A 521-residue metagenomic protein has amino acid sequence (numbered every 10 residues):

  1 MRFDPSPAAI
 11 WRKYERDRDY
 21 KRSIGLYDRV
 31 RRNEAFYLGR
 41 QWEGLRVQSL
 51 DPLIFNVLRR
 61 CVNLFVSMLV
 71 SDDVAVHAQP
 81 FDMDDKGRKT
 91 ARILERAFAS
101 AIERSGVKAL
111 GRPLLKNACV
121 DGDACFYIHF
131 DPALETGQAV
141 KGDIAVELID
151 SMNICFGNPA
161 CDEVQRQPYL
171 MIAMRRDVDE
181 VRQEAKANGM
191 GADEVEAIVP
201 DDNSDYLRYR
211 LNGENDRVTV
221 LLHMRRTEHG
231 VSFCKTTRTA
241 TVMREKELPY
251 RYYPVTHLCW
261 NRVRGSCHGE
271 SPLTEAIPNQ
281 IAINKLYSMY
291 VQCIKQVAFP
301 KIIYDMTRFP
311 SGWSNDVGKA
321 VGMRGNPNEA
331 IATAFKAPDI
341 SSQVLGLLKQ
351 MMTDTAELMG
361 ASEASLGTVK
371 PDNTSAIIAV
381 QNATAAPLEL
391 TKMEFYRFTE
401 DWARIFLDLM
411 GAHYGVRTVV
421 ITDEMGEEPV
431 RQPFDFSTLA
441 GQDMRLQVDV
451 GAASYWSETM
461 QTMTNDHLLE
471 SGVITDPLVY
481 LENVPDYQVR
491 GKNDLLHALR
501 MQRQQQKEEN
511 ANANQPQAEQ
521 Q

Functional and structural regions predicted by a protein language model:
M1-G230, C234-R238, A298, D305 (+3 more regions): Extended, helix-rich architectural segments
M1-L45, F126, P132-T136, I283-Q521: C-terminal anchoring/interaction modules
V47-T90, T239-Y253, R308-N315, M359-A361 (+2 more regions): Short, amphipathic alpha-helical segments
F81, D85-K89, A101-N117, S266-I277 (+6 more regions): Generic amphipathic alpha-helical segments used as scaffolds and interaction surfaces in large, multi-domain proteins
V120, L148, N215-D216, E247-P254 (+2 more regions): A short, structural micro-pattern
G142-A145, Y169-I172, E275, K319 (+1 more regions): Short intrinsically disordered coil segments
P159-A160, L258-V263, F436-T438: Short, flexible, solvent-exposed loop/turn segments with mixed acidic/basic and small polar residues
G230-G318, Y480: Catalytic nucleotidyl-transfer cores of nucleotide-processing enzymes
